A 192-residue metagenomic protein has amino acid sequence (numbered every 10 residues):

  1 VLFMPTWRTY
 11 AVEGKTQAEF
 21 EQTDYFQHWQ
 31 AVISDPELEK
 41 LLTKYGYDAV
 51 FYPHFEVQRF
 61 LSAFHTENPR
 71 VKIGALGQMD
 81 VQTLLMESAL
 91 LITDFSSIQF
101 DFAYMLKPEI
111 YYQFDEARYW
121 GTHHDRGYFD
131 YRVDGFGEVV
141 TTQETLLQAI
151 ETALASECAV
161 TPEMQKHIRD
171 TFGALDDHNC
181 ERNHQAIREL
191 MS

Functional and structural regions predicted by a protein language model:
V1-A63, V140, N179: Conserved catalytic-core segment of nucleotide-activated headgroup transferases in glycan assembly
R8, E56, D80, E116-R118 (+1 more regions): Residue-level detector of flexible, active-site-proximal loop/helix-junction positions within diverse enzyme catalytic
G46, E87-S88, L106: Short, well-ordered alpha-helix to beta-strand connector turns
V50, F55-F100: Donor nucleotide-activated moiety binding/catalytic core segment of transferases that use nucleotide-activated donors
A63-N68, F95-T171: Catalytic binding pocket for nucleotide-activated donors in carbohydrate/polymer assembly enzymes
D176-S192: C-terminal alpha-helical cap of glycosyltransferases
